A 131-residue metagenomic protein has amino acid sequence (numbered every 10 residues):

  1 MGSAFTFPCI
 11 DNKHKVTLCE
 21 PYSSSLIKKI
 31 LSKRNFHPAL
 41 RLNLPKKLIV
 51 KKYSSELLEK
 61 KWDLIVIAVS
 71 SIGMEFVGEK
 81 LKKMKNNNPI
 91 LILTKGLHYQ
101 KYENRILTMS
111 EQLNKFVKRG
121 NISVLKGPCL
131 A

Functional and structural regions predicted by a protein language model:
M1-L44, L48-K52, Q100, S110: NAD(P)+-binding Rossmann beta1-loop-alpha1 motif at the extreme N-terminus of oxidoreductases
S55, K60, L64-A131: Rossmann-like NAD(P)(H) cofactor-binding subdomain of soluble oxidoreductases
